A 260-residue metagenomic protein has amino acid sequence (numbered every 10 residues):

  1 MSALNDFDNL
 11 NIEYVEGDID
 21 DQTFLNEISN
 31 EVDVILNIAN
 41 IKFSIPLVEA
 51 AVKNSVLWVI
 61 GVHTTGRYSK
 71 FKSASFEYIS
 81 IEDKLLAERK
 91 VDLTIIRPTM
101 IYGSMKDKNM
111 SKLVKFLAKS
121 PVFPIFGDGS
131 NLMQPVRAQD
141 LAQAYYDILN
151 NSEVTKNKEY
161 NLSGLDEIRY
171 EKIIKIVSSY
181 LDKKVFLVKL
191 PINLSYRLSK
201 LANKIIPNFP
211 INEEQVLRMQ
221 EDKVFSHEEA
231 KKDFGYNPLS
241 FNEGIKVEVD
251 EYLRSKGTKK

Functional and structural regions predicted by a protein language model:
M1-V34: N-terminal Rossmann/SDR dinucleotide-binding element
V34, I45-I95: Conserved Rossmann-fold NAD(P)-dependent oxidoreductase catalytic core, especially the SDR/UDP-sugar
A39, I60-H63, R97-T99, S163: Active-site beta-alpha turn of Rossmann-fold NAD(P)-dependent dehydrogenases/reductases
T65-R67, T99-Y102, S120: Active-site segment of SDR-like NAD(P)-dependent oxidoreductases
L86-S104, V114-F116: Conserved beta-loop-beta element that borders a ligand/cofactor-binding pocket
T99-K106, G127-A138, S163-D166: Glycine-rich "substrate-gating" loop/helix at the edge of Rossmann-like oxidoreductase active sites
K115-V136, A144-I148, T155-K156, N161: A conserved pocket-lining segment of Rossmann-fold NAD(P)-dependent short-chain dehydrogenase/reductase
N151-I211, H227, D233-K260: Mid/C-terminal beta-alpha module of Rossmann-like enzyme folds, strongest in SDR-family dehydrogenases/epimerases
